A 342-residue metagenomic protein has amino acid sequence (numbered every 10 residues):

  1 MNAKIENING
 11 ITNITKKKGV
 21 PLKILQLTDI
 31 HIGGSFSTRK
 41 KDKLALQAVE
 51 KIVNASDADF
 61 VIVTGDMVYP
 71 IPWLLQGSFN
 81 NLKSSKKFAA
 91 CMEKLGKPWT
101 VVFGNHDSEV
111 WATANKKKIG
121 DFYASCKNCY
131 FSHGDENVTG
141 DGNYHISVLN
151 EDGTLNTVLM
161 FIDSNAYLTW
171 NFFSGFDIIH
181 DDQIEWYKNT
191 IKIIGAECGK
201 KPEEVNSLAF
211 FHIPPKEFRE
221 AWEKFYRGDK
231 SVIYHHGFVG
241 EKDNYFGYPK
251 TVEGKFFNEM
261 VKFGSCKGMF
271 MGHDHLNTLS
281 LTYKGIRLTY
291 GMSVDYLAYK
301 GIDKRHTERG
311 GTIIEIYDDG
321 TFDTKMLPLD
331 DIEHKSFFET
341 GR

Functional and structural regions predicted by a protein language model:
M1-L82, K87: N-terminal active-site segment of His-dependent metallophosphoesterases
N2-I5, H145-G153, K255-F263, H275-R342: Binuclear metal-dependent phosphoesterase catalytic core
N2-K16, S78, L82-P202, Y296 (+1 more regions): Extended active-site neighborhood of metal-dependent phosphoesterases/phosphodiesterases
P21-G34, N156-A166, F210, R287-S293: Active-site-proximal beta-strand elements of phosphoester/diester hydrolases
D29, V49, V61, D66 (+8 more regions): Divalent metal-coordination and catalytic microenvironments
G33-F36, Y69-P72, V101-T113, Y167-W170 (+4 more regions): Active-site environment of divalent metal-dependent phosphoester hydrolases
S37-K41, P72-N81, W111-A114, F172-F176 (+2 more regions): Short, flexible/disordered intra-domain loops and linkers
S56-F60, V158-F161, F173-D274: His/acidic metal-ligating clusters that form di-metal
